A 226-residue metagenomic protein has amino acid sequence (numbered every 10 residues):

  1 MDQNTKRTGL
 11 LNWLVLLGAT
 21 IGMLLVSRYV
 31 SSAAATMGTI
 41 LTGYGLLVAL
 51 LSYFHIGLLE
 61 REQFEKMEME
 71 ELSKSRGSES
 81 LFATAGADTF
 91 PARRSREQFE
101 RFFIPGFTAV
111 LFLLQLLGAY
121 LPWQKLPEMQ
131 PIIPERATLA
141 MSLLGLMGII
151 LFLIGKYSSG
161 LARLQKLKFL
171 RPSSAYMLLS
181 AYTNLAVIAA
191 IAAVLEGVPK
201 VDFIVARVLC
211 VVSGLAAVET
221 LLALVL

Functional and structural regions predicted by a protein language model:
M1-L226: Alpha-helical transmembrane cores and adjacent cytosolic helix/loop segments of polytopic membrane transporters
